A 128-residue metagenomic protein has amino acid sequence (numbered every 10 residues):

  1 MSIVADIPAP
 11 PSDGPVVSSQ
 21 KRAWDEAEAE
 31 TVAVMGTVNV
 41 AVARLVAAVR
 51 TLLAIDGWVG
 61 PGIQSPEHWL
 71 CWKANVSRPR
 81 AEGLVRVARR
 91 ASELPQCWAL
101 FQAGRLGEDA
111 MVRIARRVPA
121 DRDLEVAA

Functional and structural regions predicted by a protein language model:
M1-A128: Short helix-coil boundary/hinge micro-motifs
